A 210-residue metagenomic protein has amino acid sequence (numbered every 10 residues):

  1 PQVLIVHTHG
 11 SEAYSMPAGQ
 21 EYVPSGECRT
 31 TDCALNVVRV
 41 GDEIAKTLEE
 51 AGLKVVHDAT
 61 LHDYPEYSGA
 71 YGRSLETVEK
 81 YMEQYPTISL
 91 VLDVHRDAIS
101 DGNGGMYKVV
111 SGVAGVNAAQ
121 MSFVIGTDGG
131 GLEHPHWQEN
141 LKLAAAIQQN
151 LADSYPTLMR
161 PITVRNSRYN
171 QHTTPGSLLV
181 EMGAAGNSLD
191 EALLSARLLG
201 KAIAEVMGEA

Functional and structural regions predicted by a protein language model:
P1-I88, A98-N103, R197, G208: N-terminal catalytic or cofactor-binding beta/alpha core of small enzyme domains
L4-H7, V55-H57, L90-D93, S122-I125 (+2 more regions): Structural recognition of the beta-strand scaffold that forms the well-ordered cores of secreted hydrolase catalytic
G10-A13, L61-P65, R96-D101, D128-G131 (+2 more regions): Solvent-exposed loop/turn segments at secondary-structure junctions within structured extracellular/periplasmic domains
V23-E27, I99-P135: A short, glycine/acidic-enriched catalytic loop
E50-K54, P86-L90, A119-Q120, T157 (+1 more regions): Loop/turn elements at helix/coil->beta-strand transitions in domains of secreted/extracellular proteins
V78, N103-S111, T163-R168: Alpha-helical scaffolding within the catalytic cores of extracellular/periplasmic polymer-degrading hydrolases
H136-T163: Active-site-adjacent substrate-binding region of metalloamidase/peptidase-like peptide-processing proteins
T157-A210: Active-site-adjacent mobile loop/cap segments within catalytic or ligand-binding domains
